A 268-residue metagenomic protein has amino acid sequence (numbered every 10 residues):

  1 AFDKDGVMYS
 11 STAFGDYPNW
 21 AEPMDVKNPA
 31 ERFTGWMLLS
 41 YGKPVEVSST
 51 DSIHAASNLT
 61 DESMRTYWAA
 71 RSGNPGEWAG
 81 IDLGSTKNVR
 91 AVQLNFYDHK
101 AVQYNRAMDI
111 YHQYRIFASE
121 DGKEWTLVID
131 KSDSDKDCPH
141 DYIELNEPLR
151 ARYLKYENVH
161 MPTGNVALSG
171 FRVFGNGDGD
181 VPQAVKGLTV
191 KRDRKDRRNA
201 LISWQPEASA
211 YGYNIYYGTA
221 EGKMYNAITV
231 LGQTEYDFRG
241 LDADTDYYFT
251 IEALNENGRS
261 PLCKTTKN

Functional and structural regions predicted by a protein language model:
P23-T86, Y97-D109, D130-D133, R172-G187 (+1 more regions): Disordered, acidic Ser/Thr/Pro-rich linker "stalks" and the adjacent N-terminal cap of the next globular domain
G73-E77, D98-D178: Trp- and acidic/polar-enriched beta-sheet ligand-binding modules for extracellular glycan and matrix recognition
E77-A79, R90, R198-I202: Structural beta-strand segments of beta-rich domains
I81, L145-N146, W204, Y236-R239: Hydrophobic core positions of the immunoglobulin-like beta-sandwich fold
D135-H140, T229-Y236: Short, solvent-exposed loop/turn segments in extracellular or other extracytoplasmic domains
F174-S209, A243, N257-N268: Pro/Thr/Ser/Gly-rich low-complexity, intrinsically disordered linker/stalk tracts
P206-I228, G232: Extracellular low-complexity, O-glycosylation-prone stalks/linkers
F238-R259: Beta-strand-rich modules
